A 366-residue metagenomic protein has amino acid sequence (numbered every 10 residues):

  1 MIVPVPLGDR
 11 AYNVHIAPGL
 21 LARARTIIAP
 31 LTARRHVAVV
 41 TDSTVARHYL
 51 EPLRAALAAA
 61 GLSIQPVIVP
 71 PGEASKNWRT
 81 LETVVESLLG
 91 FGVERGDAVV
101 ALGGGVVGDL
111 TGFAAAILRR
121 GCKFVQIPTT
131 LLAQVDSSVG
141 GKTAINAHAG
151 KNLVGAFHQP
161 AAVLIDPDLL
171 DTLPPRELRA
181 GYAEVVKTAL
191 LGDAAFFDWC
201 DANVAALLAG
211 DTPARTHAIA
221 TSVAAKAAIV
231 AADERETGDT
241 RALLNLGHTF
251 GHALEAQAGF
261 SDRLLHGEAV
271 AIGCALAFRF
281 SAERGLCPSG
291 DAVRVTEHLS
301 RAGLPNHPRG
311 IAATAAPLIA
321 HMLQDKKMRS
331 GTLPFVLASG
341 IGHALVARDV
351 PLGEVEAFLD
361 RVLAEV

Functional and structural regions predicted by a protein language model:
M1-A98: ATP/NTP phosphate-donor binding region
P6, T32, F91-E94, I117-R119 (+6 more regions): Solvent-exposed alpha-helices and their adjacent loops that cap or buttress functional pockets in soluble metabolic
V85-V100, T111-Q126: Non-catalytic interfacial helical region
V106-F113, Q134-V135, H252-A253: Short glycine/serine/threonine-rich phosphate/pyrophosphate-binding segments that cradle anionic phosphate groups
F113-A206: A glycine/threonine-rich phosphate-anchoring loop and its flanking beta-alpha core in nucleotide/phosphate-binding
A183-V185, L286-V366: C-terminal charged capping/lid subdomain of soluble metabolic enzymes
N203-A316: Active-site segments that bind and position negatively charged phosphate/pyrophosphate groups
